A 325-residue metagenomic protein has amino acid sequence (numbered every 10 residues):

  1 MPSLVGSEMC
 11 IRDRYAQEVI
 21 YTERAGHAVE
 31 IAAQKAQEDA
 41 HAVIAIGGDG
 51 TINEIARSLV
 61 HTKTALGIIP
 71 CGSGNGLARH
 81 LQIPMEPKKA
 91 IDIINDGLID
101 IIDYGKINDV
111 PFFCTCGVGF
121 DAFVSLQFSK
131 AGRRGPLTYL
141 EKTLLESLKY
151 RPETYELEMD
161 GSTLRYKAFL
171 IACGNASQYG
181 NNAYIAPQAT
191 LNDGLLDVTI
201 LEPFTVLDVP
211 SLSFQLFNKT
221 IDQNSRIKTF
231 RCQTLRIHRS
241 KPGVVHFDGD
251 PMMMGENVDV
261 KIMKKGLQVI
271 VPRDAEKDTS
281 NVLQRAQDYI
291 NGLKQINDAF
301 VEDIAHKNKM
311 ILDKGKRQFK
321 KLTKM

Functional and structural regions predicted by a protein language model:
M1-G6, I11: Single conserved hydrophobic/aromatic residue that forms the stacking wall/gate of nucleotide- or nucleobase-binding
R12-Y21: Short beta-strand elements in bilobed, periplasmic/extracellular small-molecule ligand-binding domains
I20-T62: N-terminal small/polar loop signature for handling phosphorylated ligands or for N-terminal nucleophile
H61-A65, C71-C173: Catalytic core of DAGKc-family lipid kinases
V110-C116, R165-Y166, L170-G174, Y179-G180 (+4 more regions): Short hydrophobic-aromatic micro-motifs
R151-E153, K167-F169, N192-D197, R231-L235: A generic structural signal for short beta-strands and their flanking turns/coil linkers
M159, I200-M325: ATP/nucleoside-binding phosphotransfer catalytic cores, i.e., glycine-rich phosphate-binding loops
A172, A176-I221: Internal helical hairpin/lid segments
